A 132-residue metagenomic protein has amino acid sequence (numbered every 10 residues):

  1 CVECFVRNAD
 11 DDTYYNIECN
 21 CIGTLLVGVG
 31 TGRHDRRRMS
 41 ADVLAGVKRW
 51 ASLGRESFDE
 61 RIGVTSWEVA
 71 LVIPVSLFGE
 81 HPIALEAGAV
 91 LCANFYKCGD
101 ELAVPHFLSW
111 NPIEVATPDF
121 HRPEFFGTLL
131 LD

Functional and structural regions predicted by a protein language model:
C1-D132: Structural preference for beta-rich elements and adjacent junctions enriched in aromatics
